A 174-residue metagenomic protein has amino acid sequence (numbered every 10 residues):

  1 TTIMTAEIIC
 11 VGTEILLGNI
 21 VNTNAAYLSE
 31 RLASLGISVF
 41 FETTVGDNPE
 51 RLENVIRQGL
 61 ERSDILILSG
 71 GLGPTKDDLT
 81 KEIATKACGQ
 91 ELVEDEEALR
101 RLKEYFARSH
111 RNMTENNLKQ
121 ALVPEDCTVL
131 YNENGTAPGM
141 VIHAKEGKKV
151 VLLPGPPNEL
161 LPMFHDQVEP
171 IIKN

Functional and structural regions predicted by a protein language model:
I3-T43: Glycine-rich phosphate/diphosphate-binding loop of Rossmann-like nucleotide-binding domains
T13-E14, G71-P74, G155-N158: Short glycine-rich anion-binding loops that position phosphate/pyrophosphate groups of nucleotides and phosphorylated
F41-R51: Short beta->alpha junction loops
R51, L79-K173: Proline/glycine-rich low-complexity loops and linkers
N54-R62: Short, well-structured alpha-helical segments in soluble
E61-C88: Glycine-rich phosphate-binding loop
